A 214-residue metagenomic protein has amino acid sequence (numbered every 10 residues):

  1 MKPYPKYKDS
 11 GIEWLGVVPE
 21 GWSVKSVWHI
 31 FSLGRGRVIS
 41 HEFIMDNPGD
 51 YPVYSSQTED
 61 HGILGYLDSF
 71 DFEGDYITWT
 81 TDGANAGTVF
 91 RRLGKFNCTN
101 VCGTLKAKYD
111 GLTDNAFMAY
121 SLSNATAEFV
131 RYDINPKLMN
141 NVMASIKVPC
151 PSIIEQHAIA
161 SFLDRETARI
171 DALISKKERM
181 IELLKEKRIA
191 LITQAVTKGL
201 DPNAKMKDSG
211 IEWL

Functional and structural regions predicted by a protein language model:
M1-V18, A168-L214: Short amphipathic coiled-coil heptad-repeat segments
K6-V38, F43, N47-E59, P149 (+3 more regions): Non-catalytic DNA-recognition/assembly elements of restriction-modification systems
S23-K25, A144-I181, K185, I189: Amphipathic alpha-helical segments
R35-G36, E59, T126-A127, I189 (+1 more regions): Generic structural signal for secondary-structure transition and capping sites
E42-F43, Y66-D68, M180-I181: A generic local secondary-structure boundary/capping motif
T58-H61, G65-A127, R131-N135, M139-A144: A short beta-sheet element
